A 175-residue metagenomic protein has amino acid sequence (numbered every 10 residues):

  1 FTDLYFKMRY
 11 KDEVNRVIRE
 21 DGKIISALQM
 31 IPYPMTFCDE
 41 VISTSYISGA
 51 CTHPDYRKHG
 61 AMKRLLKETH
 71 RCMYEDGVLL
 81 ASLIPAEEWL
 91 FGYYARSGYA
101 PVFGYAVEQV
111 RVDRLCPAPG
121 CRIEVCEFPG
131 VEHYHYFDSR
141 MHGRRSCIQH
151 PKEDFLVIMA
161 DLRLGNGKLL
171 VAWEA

Functional and structural regions predicted by a protein language model:
F1-T36, R145-L169: Active-site rim helix/loop that mediates acceptor-substrate recognition in acyltransferases
I25, S48, E88-W89, V107: Core nucleotidyl-transferase/polymerase catalytic module
Y33-M35, D55, E88-L90: Short coil/turn motifs at secondary-structure junctions
P34-I47, R57: A conserved beta-turn-beta hairpin within the catalytic core of GNAT-like acetyltransferases that forms part
G49-T52, K58-R71, R96: Conserved acetyl-CoA-binding loop-helix of GNAT-fold acetyltransferases
L66, M73-A86: Conserved GNAT acetyl-CoA-binding A-motif
Y93-Y99: Conserved active-site tyrosine of GNAT-family acetyltransferases
P101-A175: Amide-forming acyltransferase catalytic core, primarily the GNAT-like/NAT-type and related acyltransferase folds
